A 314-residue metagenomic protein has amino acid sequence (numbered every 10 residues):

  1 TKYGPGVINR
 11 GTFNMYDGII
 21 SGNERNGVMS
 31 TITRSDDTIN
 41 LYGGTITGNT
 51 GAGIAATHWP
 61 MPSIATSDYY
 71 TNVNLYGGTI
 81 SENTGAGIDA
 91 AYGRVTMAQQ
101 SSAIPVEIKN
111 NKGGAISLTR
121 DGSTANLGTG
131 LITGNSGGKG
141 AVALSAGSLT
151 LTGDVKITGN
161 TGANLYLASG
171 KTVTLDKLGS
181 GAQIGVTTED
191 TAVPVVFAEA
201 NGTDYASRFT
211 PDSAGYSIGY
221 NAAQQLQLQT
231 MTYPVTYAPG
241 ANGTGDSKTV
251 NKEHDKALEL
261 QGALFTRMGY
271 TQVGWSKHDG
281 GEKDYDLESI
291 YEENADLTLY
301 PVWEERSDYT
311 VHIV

Functional and structural regions predicted by a protein language model:
T1-G4, Y16-V28, D37-T38, Y42-I54 (+8 more regions): Beta-strand-rich solenoid/repeat architectures in extracellular/passenger domains of polysaccharide-targeting enzymes
Y3-R10, N26-T33, A52-P60, I64 (+10 more regions): Predominantly extracellular/luminal carbohydrate-interaction, adhesion, and secreted-enzyme modules that are
F13, A125, L149, S217-G219: Short, exposed beta-strand/loop patches in secreted or surface proteins that constitute
M15, M97, L151, L258-F265: A short, solvent-exposed beta-strand micro-motif common in secreted/extracellular proteins
M15, V95-Q99, L127, V173 (+2 more regions): A structural signal for the beta-strand cores of small, secreted beta-rich domains
D36, P194-V195, T203-S207, E253-D255 (+2 more regions): Glycine-centered loop/turn motifs
T129, T152-V235, W275-S276, E304: Extracellular/surface-exposed low-complexity segments
T230-V314: Secondary-structure capping and domain/repeat boundary segments
